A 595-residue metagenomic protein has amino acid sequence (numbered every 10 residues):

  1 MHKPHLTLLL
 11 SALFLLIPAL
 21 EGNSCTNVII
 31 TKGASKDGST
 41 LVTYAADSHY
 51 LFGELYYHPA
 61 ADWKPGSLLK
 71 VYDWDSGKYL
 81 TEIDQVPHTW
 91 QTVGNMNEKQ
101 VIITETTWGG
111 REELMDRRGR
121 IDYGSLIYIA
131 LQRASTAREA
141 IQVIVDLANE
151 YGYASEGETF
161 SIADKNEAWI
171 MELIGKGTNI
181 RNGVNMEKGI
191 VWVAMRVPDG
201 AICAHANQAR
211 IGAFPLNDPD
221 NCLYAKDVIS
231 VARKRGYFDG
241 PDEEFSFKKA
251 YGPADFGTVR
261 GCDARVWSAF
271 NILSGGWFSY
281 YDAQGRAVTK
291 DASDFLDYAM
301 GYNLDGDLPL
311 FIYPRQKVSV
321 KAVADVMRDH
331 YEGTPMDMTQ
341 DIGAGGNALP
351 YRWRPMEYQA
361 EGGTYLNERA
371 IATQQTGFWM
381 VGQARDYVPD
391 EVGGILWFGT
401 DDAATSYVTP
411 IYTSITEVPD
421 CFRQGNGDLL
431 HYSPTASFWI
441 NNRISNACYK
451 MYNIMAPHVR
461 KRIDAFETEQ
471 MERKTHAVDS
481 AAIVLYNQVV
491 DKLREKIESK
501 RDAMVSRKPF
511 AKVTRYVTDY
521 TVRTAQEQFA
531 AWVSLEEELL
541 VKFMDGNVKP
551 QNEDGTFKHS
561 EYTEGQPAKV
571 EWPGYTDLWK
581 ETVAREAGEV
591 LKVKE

Functional and structural regions predicted by a protein language model:
M1-L9: Bacterial N-terminal signal peptides that target proteins for export
L9-A19: Bacterial N-terminal signal peptides
C25-Y123, V143-Y313: A contiguous strand-loop segment
M115-R117, S125-A134: Second-shell loop/turn segments in exported
G276-Q359, R369-I371, S480: Accessory, solvent-exposed terminal regions and/or long lumenal/extracellular loops of proteins
Q340-I483: Substrate-recognition/cap regions that form aromatic- and gly/pro-loop-enriched pockets for small-molecule ligands
I463-E595: Histidine-centered catalytic/metal-binding microenvironments
